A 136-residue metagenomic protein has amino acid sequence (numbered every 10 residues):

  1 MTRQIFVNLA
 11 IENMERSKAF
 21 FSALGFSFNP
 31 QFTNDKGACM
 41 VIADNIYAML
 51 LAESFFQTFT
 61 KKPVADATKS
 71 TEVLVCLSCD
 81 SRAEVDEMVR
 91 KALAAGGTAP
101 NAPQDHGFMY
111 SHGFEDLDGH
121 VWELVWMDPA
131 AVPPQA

Functional and structural regions predicted by a protein language model:
M1-R16, E72-L77, D128-A136: N-terminal beta-strand motif that seeds the catalytic metal site of vicinal oxygen chelate
I5, K36, V73, A99 (+1 more regions): Residue-level marker for the onset of beta-strands and adjacent loop->beta junctions in well-ordered domains
N8-F56: Core segments of cupin and vicinal oxygen chelate
L24, D66-T68, L124-P129: Membrane-topology and secretion signals of cell-surface/extracellular proteins
T60-A65: Short beta-strand/turn micro-motifs at beta-sheet edges
V73-R90, G96-P100: Mid-chain, well-packed structural core segment of small domains
V89-A136: Vicinal oxygen chelate
